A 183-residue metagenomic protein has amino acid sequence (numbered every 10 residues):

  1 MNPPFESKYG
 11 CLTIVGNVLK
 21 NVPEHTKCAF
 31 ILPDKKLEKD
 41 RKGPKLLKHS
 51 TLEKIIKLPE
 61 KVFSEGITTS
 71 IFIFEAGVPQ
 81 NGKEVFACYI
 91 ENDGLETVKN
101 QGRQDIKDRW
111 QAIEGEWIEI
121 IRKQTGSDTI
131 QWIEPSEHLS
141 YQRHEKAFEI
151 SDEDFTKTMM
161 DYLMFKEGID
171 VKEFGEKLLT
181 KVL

Functional and structural regions predicted by a protein language model:
P3-L183: A conserved structural/catalytic subdomain of Rossmann-like adenosyl-cofactor enzymes
